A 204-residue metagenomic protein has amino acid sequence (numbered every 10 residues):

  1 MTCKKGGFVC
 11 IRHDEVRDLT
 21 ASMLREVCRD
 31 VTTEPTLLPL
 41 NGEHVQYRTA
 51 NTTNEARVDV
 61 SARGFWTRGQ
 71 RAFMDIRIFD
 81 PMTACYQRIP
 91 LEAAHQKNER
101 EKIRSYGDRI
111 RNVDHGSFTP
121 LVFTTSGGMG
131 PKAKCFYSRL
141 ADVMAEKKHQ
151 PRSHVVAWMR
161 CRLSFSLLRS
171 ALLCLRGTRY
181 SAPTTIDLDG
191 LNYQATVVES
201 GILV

Functional and structural regions predicted by a protein language model:
M1-V16: Short Cys/His-based metal-binding microdomains
K5, V9, R63, H95 (+1 more regions): Generic alpha-helical structural element
R12, R57, R77, K102 (+2 more regions): Basic side chains
L19-C85, H95-R100, S105-D108, F136: Active-site metal-binding core of divalent-cation-utilizing nuclease and nuclease-like domains
M23, V27, V31, V113 (+2 more regions): Generic recognition of well-structured, leucine-rich alpha-helical segments and adjacent helix-turn regions within
R71, G116-F118, V197, V204: Nucleic-acid endonuclease domains
I78-G127, A133-R160: E2/UBC-UEV (E2-variant) core
F123-V204: Domain-level recognition of nuclease-like catalytic cores that cleave nucleotide substrates
